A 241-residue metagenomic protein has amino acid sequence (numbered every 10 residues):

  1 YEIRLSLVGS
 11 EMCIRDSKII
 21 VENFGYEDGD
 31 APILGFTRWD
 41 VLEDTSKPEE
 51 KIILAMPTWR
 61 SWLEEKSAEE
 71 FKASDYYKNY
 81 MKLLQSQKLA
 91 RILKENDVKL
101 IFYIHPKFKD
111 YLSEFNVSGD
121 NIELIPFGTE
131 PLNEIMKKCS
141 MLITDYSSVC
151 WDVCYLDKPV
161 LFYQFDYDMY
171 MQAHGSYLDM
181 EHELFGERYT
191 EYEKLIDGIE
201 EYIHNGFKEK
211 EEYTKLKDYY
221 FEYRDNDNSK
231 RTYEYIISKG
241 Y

Functional and structural regions predicted by a protein language model:
Y1-G9: Single conserved hydrophobic/aromatic residue that forms the stacking wall/gate of nucleotide- or nucleobase-binding
I3, L89, P131-L132: Acidic, amphipathic alpha-helical patches
M12-C13: Active-site loops and adjacent core secondary-structure elements that bind or stabilize anionic groups
K18-F36: Helix-loop-beta element that forms the nucleotide-linked donor phosphate-binding surface in glycosyltransferases
E27-D28, F115-G119, S148-Y220: Catalytic binding pocket for nucleotide-activated donors in carbohydrate/polymer assembly enzymes
L34-E114, Y189: Conserved catalytic-core segment of nucleotide-activated headgroup transferases in glycan assembly
P106-W151: Donor nucleotide-activated moiety binding/catalytic core segment of transferases that use nucleotide-activated donors
D225-Y241: C-terminal alpha-helical cap of glycosyltransferases
